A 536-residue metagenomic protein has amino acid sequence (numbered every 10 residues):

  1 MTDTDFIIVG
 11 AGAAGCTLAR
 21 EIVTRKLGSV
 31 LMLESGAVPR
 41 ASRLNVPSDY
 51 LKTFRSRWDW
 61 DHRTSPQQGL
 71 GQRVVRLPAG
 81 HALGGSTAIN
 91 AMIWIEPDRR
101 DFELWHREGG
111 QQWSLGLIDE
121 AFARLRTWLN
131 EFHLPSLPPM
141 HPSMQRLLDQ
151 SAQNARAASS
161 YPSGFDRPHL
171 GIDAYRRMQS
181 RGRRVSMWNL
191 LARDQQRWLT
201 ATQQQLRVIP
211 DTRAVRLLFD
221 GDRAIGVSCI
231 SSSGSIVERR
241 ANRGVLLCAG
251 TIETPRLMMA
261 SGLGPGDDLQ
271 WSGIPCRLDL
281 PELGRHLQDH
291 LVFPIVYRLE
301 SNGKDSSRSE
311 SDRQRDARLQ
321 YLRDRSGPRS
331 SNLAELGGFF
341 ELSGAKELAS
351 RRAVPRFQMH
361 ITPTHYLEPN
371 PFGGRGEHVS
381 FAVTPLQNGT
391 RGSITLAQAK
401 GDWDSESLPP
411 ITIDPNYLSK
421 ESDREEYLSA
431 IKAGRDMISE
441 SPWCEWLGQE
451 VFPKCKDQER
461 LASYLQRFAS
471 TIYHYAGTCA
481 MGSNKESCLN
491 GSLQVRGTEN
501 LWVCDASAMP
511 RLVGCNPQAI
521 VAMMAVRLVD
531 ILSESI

Functional and structural regions predicted by a protein language model:
M1-E120, D279-L280, H290-L299, S309-Q320 (+1 more regions): N-terminal glycine-rich phosphate/pyrophosphate-binding loop and immediately adjacent elements
T2-T4, G234-G244, C248: Core beta-strand elements of the Rossmann-like FAD/NAD(P) dinucleotide-binding domain in flavoenzyme oxidoreductases
G12-A13, S35-V38, R213, N242-G244 (+2 more regions): Glycine-/small-residue-rich beta->alpha transition segments that form the dinucleotide
P47, I209-D220, Q358-H365, G376-A382 (+2 more regions): A glycine-rich dinucleotide-binding beta-alpha-beta segment and adjacent secondary-structure elements that constitute
Y50-A158, R184, F381-A382, L386-L408 (+1 more regions): Redox-cofactor-proximal catalytic regions of oxidoreductases
A91, H106-A224, P294-A317, P453 (+1 more regions): Conserved redox-cofactor binding core of oxidoreductases
Q204-Q205, P255, P265-R375, M437 (+4 more regions): Mid-to-C-terminal "cap/lid" subdomains and adjacent gly/pro-rich loops that border and regulate access to redox
L336, E341-E445, A469-H474, T498 (+2 more regions): C-terminal catalytic lobe of FAD-dependent flavoproteins
